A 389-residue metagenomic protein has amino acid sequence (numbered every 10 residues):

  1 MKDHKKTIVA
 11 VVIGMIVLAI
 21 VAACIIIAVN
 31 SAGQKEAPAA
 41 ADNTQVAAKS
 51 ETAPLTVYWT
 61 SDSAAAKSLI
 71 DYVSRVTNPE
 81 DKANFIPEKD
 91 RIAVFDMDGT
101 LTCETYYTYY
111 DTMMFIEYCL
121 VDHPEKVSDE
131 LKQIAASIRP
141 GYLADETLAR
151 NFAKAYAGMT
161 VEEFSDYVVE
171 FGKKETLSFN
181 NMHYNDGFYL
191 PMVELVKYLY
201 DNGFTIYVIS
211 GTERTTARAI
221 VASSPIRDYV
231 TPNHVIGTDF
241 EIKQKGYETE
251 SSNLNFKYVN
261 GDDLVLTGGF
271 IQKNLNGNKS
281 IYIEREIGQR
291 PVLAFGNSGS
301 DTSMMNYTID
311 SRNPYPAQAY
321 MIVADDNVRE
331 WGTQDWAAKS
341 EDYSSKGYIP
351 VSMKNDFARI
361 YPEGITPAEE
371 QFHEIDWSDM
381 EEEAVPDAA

Functional and structural regions predicted by a protein language model:
D3-A10, I27-T60, S74, F85 (+3 more regions): C-terminal cap/substrate-recognition subdomain and adjoining C-terminal extension of metal-dependent phosphatase-like
I13-A23: Core hydrophobic alpha-helical transmembrane segments of single-pass membrane proteins
A65-F85: Beta-lactamase-like hydrolase cores
N78, K89-R91, Y142: Calcium-binding acidic motifs and repeat modules
P79-E80, T102-E104, Q244-G246: Short, solvent-exposed loop/turn elements at domain surfaces
E88-Y107, M305: Asp-based phosphoryl-transfer active-site loop
C103, D111, T216-A217: Short catalytic/ligand-binding loop motif for oxyanion handling, primarily in non-cytosolic enzymes, centered on
Y106-D186, L190: A metal-dependent, Asp-based hydrolase signature
